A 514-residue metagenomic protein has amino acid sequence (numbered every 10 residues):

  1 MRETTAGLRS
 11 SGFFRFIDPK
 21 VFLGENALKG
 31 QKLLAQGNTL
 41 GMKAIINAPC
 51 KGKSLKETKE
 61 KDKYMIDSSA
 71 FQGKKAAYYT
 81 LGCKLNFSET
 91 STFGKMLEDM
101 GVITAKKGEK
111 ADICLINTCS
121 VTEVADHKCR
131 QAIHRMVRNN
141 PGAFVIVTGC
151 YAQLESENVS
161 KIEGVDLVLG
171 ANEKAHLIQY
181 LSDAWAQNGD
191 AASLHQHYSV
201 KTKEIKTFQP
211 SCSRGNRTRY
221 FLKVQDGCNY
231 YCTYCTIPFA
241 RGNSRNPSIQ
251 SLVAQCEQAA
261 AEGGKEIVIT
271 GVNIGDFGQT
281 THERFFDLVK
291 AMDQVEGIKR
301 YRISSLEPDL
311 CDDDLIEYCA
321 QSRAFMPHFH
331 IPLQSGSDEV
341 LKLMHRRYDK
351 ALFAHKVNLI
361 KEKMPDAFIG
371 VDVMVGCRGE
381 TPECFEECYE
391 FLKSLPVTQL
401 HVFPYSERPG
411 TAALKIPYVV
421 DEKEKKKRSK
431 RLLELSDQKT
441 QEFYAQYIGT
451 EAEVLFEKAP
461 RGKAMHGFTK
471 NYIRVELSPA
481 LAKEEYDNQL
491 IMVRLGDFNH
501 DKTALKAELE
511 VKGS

Functional and structural regions predicted by a protein language model:
T4-G12, L40, P49: N-terminal amphipathic/hydrophobic targeting modules at extreme N-termini, encompassing cleavable Sec/SRP-type signal
F13-F16, F22, Y64: Aromatic (phenylalanine/tyrosine) cluster motif
K59-D276, K290, D314, F329 (+6 more regions): Proteins enriched for Cys/Gly/acidic motifs involved in redox and nucleic-acid/cofactor modification
V145-I146, L154, A261-E383: Conserved SAM/AdoMet-binding glycine-rich loop
K415-S514: Terminal RNA-binding accessory module
